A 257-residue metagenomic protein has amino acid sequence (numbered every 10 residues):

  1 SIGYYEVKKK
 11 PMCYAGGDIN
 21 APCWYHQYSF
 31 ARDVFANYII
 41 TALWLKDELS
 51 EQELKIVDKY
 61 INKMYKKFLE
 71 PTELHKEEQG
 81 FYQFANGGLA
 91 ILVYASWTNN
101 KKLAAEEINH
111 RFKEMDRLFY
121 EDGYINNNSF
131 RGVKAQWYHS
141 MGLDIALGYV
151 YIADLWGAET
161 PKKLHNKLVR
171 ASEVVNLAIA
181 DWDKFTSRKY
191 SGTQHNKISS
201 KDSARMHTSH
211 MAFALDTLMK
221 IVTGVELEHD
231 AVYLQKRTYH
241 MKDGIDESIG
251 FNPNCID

Functional and structural regions predicted by a protein language model:
S1-P161, H165: Aromatic-lined, polymer-binding surfaces characteristic of secreted/periplasmic polysaccharide-degrading enzymes
L74-Y82, K101, A178-F185, N252-C255: Glycan-recognition and catalytic cores of secretory/periplasmic carbohydrate-active enzymes
I152, W156, R170-V174, D181 (+1 more regions): Terminal, non-catalytic domain-edge segments
